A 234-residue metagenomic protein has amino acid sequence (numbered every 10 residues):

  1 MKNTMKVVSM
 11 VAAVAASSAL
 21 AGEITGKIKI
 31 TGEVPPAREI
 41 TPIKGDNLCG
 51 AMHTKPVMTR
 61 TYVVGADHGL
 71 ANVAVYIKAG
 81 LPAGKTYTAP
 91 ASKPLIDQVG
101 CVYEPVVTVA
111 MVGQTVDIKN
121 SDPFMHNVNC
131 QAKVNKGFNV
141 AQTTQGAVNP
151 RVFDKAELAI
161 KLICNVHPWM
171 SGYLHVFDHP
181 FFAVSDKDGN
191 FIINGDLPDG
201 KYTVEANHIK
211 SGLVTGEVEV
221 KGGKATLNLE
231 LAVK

Functional and structural regions predicted by a protein language model:
M1-L20: Gram-negative bacterial Sec-dependent N-terminal signal peptides
A21-K234: Extracytoplasmic copper-binding redox domains, predominantly the cupredoxin/blue-copper superfamily
